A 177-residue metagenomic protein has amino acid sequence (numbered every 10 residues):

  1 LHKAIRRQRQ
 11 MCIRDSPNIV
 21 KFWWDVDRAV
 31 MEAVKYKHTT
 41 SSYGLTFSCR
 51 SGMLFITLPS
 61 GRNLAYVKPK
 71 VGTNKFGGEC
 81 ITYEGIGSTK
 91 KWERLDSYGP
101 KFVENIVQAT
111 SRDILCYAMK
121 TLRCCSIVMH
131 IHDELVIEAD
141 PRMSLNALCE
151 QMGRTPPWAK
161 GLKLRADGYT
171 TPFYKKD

Functional and structural regions predicted by a protein language model:
L1, R6-Q10, R14-D177: Conserved catalytic core of nucleotide polymerization and phosphodiester-bond processing enzymes
